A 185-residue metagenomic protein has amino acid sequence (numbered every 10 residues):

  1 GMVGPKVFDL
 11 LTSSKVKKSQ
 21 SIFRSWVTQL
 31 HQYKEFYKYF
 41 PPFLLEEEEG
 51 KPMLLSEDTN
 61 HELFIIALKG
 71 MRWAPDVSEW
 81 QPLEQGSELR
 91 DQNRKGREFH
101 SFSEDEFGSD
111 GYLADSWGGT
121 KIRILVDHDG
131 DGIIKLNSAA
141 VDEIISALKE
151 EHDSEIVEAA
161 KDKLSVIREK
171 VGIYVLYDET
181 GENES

Functional and structural regions predicted by a protein language model:
G1-S14, K34: C-terminal juxtamembrane segment of a hydrophobic transmembrane alpha-helix
V16-S185: N-terminal pilin/flagellin-like segments and related low-complexity appendage regions
